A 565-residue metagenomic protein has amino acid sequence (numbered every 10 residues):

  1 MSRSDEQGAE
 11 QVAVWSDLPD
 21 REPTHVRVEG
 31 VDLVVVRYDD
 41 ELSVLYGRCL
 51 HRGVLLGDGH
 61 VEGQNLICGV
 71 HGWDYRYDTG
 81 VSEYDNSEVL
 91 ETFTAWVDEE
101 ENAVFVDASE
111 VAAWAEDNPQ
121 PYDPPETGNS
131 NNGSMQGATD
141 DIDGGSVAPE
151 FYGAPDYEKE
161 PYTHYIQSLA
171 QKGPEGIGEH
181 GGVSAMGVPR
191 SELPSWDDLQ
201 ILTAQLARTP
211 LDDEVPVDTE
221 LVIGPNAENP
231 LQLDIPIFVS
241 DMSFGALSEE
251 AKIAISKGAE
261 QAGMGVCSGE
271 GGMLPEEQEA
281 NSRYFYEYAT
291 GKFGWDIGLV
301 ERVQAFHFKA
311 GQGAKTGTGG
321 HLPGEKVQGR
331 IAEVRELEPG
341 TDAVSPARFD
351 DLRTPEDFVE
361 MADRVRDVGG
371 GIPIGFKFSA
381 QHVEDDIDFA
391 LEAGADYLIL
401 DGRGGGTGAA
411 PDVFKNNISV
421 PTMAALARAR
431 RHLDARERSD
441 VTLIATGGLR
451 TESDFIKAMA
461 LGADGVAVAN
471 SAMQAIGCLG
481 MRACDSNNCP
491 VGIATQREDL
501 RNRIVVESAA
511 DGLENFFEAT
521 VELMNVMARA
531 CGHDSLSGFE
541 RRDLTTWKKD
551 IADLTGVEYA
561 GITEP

Functional and structural regions predicted by a protein language model:
M1-G63, R76, V89-N129: N-terminal pre-ligand scaffold of iron-sulfur
C49, C68-H71, C484, C489: Short cysteine clusters
G63-G69, S82-E91, R503-S508: Short cysteine/histidine-rich metal-coordination sites, predominantly Zn2+-binding motifs
P125-I237, D241, A246-E260, M264-C267 (+6 more regions): Conserved, well-structured core domains of diverse proteins
H307-K309, K315-L337, R482-E498: Mobile "lid/hinge" segments at catalytic clefts and subdomain interfaces of large enzymes
G324-R353, A409-M423, R503-A509: Glycine-rich tight-turn/loop motif centered on a GG-T
F349-R501: Glycine-rich phosphate/ribose-binding loops and adjacent secondary-structure elements that form binding surfaces
R450-F455, M459-P565: Gly/Ser/Thr/Ala-enriched C-terminal appendages of enzymes
